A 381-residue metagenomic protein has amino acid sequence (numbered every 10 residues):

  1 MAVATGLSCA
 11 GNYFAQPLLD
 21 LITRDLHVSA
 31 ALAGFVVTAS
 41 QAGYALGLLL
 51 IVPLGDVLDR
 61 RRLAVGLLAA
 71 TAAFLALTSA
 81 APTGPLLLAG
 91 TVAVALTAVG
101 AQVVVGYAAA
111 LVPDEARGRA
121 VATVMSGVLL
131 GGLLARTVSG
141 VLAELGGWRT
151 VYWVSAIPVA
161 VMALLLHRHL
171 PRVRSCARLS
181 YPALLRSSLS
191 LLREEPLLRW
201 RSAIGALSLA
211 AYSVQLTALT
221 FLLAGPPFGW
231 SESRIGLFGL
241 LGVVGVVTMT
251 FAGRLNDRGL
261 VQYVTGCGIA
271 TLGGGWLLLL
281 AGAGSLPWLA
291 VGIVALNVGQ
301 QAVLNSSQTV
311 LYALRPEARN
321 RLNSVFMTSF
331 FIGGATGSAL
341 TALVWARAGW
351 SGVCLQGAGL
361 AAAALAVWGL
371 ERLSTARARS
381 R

Functional and structural regions predicted by a protein language model:
L46-G84: Conserved MFS/SLC helix-loop-helix module at the cytosolic interface between two early adjacent transmembrane helices
G47-D59, V247-V261, W345: Helix-to-loop junctions at the C-terminal end of transmembrane segments in multipass secondary transporters
R62-A76, A156, Y263-L278, A358: Structural signature of the two symmetry-related core transmembrane helices
G90-V128: Cytoplasmic helix-loop-helix junction between adjacent transmembrane helices in 12-TM secondary transporters
G100-V112, A302-R315: Intracellular juxtamembrane helix-capping segments at the cytosolic ends of symmetry-related transmembrane helices
T123-L170: Helix-loop-helix hairpin linking two adjacent transmembrane segments in secondary transporters
H169-A203: Juxtamembrane intracellular "pre-TM" segments in multi-pass secondary transporters
Q262-S306: C-terminal transmembrane helical hairpin of 12-TM major facilitator-type secondary transporters
